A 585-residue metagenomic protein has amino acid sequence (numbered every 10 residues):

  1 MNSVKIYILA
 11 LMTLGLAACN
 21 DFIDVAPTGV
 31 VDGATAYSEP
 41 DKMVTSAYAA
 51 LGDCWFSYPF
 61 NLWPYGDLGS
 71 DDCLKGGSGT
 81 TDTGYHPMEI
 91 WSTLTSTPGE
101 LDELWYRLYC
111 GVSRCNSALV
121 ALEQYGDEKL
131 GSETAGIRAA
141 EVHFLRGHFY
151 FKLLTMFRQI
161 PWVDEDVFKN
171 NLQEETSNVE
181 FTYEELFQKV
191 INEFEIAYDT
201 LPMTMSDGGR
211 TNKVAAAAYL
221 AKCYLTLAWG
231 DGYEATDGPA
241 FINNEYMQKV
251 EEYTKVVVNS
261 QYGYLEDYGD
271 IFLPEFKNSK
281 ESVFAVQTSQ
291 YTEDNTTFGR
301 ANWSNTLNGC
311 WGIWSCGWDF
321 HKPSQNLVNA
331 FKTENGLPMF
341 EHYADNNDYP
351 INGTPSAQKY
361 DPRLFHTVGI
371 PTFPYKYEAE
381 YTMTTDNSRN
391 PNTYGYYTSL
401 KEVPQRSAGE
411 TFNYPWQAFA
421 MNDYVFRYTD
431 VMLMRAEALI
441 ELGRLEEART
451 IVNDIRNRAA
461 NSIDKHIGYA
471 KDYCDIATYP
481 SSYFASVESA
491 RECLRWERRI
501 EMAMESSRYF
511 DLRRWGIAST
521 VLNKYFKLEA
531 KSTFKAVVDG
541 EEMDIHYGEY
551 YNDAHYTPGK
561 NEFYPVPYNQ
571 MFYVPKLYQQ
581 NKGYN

Functional and structural regions predicted by a protein language model:
S3, L16-E39, G147, V190 (+3 more regions): Bacterial Sec-dependent N-terminal signal peptides
C19, P40, L108-G111, K189 (+5 more regions): Long, intrinsically disordered, low-complexity segments
C19-G69, Y568, F572, K576-N585: Membrane-proximal, proline-rich intrinsically disordered regions
Y37, D41-D53, G79-F157, Q173-R210 (+10 more regions): Conserved, well-structured interaction surfaces
L154-P161, M205, T226-A235, G443: Short coil/turn linking the two alpha-helices of tandem helical-hairpin repeats
